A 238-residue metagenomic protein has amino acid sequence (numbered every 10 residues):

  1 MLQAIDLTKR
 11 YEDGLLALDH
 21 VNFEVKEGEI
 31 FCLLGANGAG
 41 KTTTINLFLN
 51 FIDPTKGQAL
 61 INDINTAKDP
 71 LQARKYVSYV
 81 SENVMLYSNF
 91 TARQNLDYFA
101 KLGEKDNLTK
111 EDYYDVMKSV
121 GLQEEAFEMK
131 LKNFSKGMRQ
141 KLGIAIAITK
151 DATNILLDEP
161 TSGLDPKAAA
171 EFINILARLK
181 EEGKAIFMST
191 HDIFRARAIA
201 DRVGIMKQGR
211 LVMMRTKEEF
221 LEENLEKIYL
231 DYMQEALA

Functional and structural regions predicted by a protein language model:
M1-A4, T8-H20, P70: A short, flexible loop at the N-terminus of ABC-type nucleotide-binding domains that lies
G57-K68, Q72-A73: Conserved ABC transporter NBD signature motif
D97, K101, L108-A126: Conserved ABC ATPase "signature" region
K130-F134: Conserved ABC ATPase signature
I144: Hydrophobic anchor residue at the start of the ABC signature
I155-D158: Catalytic Walker B motif of ABC-type/P-loop ATPase nucleotide-binding domains
